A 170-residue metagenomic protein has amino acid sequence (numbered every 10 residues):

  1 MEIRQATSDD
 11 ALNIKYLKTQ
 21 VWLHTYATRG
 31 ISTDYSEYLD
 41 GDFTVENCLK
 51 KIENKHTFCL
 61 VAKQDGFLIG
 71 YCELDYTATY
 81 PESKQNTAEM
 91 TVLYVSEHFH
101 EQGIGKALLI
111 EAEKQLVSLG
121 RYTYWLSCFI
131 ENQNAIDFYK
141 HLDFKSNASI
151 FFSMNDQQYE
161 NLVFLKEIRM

Functional and structural regions predicted by a protein language model:
M1-I3: Extreme N-terminal starter segment of soluble prokaryotic enzymes
T7-D10, N132: Acidic/polar helix N-cap motif
S8-D9, K15-R29, S36-H98, L109-E111 (+3 more regions): Acetyl-CoA-dependent GNAT
T87-A88, Y122-W125, F129-I136, K140-M170: C-terminal "cap" of GNAT-fold acetyltransferases
V92-I110, V117-L119, I130-D137, H141-L142: Conserved glycine-rich acetyl-CoA-binding loop
